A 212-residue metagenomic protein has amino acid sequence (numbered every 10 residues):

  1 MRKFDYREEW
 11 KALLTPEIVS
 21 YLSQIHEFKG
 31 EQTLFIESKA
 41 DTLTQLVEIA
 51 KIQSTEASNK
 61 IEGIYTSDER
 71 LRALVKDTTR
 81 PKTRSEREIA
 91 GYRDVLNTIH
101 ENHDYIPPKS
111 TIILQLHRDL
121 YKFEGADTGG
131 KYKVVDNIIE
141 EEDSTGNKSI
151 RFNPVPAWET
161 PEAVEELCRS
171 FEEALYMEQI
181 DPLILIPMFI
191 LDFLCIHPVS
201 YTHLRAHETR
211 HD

Functional and structural regions predicted by a protein language model:
M1-S200, L204, R210: FIC/Doc superfamily catalytic core
